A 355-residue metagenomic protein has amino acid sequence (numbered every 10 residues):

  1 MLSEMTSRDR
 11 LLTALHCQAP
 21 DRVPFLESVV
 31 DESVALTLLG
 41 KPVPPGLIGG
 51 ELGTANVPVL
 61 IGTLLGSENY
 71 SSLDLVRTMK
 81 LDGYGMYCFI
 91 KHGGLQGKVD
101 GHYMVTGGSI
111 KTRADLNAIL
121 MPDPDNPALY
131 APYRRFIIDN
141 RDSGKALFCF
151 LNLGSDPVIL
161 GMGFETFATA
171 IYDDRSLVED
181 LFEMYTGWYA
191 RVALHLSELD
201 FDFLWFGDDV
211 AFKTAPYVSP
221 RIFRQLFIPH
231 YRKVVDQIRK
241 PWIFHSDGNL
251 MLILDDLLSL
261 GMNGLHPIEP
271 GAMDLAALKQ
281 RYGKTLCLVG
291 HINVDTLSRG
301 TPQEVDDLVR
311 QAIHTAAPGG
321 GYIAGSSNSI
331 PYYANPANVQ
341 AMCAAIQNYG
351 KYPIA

Functional and structural regions predicted by a protein language model:
M1-L47, P58, D82, D100-G108 (+1 more regions): Active-site loop segments of alpha/beta catalytic cores
S33, G94-L95: Detector for C-terminal structural segments
V43-D74: Aromatic- and Gly/Pro-rich amphipathic surface segment
E68-C88, H195-L199: Catalytic domains of carbohydrate-active enzymes, especially glycoside hydrolases
K91, V99: Periplasmic c-type cytochrome electron-transfer domains
